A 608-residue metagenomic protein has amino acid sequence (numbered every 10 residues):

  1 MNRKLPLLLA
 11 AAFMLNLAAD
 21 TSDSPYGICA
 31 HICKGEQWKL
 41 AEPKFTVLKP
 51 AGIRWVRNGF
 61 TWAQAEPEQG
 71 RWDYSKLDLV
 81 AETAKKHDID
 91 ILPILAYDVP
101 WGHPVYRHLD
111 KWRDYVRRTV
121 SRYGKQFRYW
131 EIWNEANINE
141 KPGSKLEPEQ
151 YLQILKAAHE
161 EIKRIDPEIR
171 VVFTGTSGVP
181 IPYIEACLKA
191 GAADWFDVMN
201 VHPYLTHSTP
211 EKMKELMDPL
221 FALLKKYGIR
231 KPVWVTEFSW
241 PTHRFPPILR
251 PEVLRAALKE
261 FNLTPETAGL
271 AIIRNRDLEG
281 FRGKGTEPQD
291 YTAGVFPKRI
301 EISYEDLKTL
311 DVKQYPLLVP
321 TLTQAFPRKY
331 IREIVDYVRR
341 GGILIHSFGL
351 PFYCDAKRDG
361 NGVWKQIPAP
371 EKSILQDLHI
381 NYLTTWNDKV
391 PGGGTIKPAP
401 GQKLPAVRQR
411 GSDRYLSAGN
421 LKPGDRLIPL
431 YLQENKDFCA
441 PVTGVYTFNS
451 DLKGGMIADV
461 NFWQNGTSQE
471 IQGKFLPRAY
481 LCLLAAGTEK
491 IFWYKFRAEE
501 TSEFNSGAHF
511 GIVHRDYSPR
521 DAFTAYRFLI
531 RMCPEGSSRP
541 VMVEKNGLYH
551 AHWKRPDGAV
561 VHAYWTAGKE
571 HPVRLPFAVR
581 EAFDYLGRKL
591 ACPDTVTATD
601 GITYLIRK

Functional and structural regions predicted by a protein language model:
L40-T61, T83, D90-L92: Catalytic domains of carbohydrate-active enzymes, especially glycoside hydrolases
E68-K76, W101-A222, F238, R244-L249 (+2 more regions): Active-site cleft segment of glycoside hydrolase catalytic domains centered on the general acid/base Glu
R244-E252, A256, W463-Y526: Aromatic/acidic polysaccharide-binding cleft in carbohydrate-active enzymes
P247-P316, L452: Aromatic-Pro/Gly-enriched surface loop or interdomain linker that acts as a lid/target-recognition segment
K259-G285, D451-K453, M542-A578, L586: Carbohydrate-binding surface patches
E260, T264, D377-N465: Catalytic beta-strand/loop cores that center a nucleophilic Ser/Cys/Thr and support acyl-enzyme chemistry
Q324-V407: A glycine-rich, often tryptophan-bearing local segment used as a flexible ligand/cofactor-contacting loop or short
C592-K608: C-terminal beta-strand-rich structural cap/linker in extracellular carbohydrate-active enzymes
